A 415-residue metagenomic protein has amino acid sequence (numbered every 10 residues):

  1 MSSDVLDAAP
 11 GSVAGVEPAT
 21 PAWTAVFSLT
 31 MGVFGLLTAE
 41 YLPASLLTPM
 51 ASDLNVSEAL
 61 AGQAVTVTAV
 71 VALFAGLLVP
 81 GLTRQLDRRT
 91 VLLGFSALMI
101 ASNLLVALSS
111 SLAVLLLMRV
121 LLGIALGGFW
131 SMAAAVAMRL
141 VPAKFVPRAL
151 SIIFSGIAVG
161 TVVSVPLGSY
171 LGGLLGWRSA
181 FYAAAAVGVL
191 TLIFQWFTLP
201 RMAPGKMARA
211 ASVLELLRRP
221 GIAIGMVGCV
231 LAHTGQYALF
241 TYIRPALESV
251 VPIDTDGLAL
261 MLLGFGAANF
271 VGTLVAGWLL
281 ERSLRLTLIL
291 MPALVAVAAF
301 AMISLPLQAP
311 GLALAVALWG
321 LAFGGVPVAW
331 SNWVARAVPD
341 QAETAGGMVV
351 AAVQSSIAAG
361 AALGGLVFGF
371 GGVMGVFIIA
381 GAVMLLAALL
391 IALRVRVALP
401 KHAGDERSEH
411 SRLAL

Functional and structural regions predicted by a protein language model:
N55, D87, L108-V114, L305-L307: Helix-breaking motifs and short loop linkers at transmembrane-helix boundaries and internal kinks in secondary membrane
F74-S110: Conserved MFS/SLC helix-loop-helix module at the cytosolic interface between two early adjacent transmembrane helices
A75-D87, G272-L284, F368: Helix-to-loop junctions at the C-terminal end of transmembrane segments in multipass secondary transporters
S102, A113-L122, P310-L318: Paired small-residue
L112-V114, A143-F197: Helix-loop-helix hairpin linking two adjacent transmembrane segments in secondary transporters
M118-G156: Cytoplasmic helix-loop-helix junction between adjacent transmembrane helices in 12-TM secondary transporters
A185-G205, L390-V395: C-terminal membrane-cytosol helix-exit motif in multi-pass small-molecule transporters
L286-W330: C-terminal transmembrane helical hairpin of 12-TM major facilitator-type secondary transporters
